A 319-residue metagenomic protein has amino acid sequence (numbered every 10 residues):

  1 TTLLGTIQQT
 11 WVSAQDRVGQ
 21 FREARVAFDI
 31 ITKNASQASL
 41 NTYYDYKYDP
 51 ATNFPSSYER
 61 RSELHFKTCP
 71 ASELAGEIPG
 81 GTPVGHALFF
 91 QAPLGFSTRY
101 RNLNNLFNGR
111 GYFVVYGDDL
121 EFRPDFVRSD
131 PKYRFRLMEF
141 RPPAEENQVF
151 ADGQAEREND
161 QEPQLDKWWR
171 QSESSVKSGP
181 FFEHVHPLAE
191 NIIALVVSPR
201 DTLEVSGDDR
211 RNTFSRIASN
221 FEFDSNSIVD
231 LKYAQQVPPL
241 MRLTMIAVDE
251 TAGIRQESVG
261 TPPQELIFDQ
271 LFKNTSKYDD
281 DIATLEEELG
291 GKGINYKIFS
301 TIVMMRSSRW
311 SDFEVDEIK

Functional and structural regions predicted by a protein language model:
T1-L40: Aliphatic-rich helix starts adjacent to a transmembrane/signal segment
S13, G19, Q37-L74, S206: Short, glycine/small-hydrophobic-rich surface segments
Q20, A24, I31, A92-L94 (+6 more regions): Short, flexible loop/turn elements at secondary-structure junctions
D29, F89, R242-M245: Structural recognition of the beta-strand scaffold that forms the well-ordered cores of secreted hydrolase catalytic
Y43, G179-K319: Short linear sequence signals and composition-biased patches located at protein termini or domain-edge surfaces
Y48-D49, N102-L106, S258-V259: "Short basic amphipathic alpha-helical interaction patches in structured regions
P55-E204, N212, V237-L240: Surface-exposed loop/linker segments characteristic of extracytoplasmic
